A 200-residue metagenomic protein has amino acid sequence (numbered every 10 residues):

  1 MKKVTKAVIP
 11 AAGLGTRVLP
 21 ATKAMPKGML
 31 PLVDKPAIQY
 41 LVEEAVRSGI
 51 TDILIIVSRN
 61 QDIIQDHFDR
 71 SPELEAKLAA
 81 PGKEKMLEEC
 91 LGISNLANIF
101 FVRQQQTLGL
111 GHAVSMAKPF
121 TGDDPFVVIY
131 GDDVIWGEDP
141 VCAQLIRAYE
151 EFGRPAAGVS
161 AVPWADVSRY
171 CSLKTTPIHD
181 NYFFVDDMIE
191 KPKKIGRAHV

Functional and structural regions predicted by a protein language model:
K2-A79, K83, P140-Q144: N-terminal glycine-rich phosphate-binding loop and ensuing alpha1 helix
K3, G49-I50, G122, E151-R154 (+1 more regions): Short loop/turn motifs at secondary-structure junctions
G28, N98-F100, F184: Conserved beta-strand segments of alpha/beta enzyme cores
P31, F101-R103, A157, D187-E190: Structural signal for conserved beta-strand scaffold positions within catalytic alpha/beta enzyme cores
A37-Y40, H112-M116, D187: Well-ordered alpha-helical segments embedded in enzymatic catalytic cores
E73-K77, E84-P177: Conserved beta-loop-beta/alpha segment of the NTase-like Rossmann-fold superfamily that binds/positions NTPs
I178-G196: Short, flexible, basic/aromatic active-site loop/helix in glycosyltransferases
A198-V200: Conserved small/polar residues in nucleotide/adenosyl-binding loops
